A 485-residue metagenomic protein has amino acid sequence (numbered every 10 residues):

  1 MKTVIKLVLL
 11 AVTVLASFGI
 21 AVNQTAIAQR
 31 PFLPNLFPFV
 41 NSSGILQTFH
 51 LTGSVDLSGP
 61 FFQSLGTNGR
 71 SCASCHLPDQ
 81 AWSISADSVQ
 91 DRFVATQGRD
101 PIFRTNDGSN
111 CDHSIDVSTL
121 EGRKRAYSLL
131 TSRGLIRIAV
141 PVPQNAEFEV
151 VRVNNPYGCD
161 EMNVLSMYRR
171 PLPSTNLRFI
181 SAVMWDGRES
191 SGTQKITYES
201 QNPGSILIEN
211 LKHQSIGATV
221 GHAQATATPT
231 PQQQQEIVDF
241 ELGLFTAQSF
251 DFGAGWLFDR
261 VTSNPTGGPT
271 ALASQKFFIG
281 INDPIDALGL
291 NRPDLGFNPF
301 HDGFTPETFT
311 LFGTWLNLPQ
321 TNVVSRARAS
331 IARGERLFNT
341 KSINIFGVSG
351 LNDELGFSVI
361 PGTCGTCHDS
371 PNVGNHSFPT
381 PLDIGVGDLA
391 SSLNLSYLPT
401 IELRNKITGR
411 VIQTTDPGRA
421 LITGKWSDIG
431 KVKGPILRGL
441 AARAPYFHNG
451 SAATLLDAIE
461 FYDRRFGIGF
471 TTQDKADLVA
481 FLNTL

Functional and structural regions predicted by a protein language model:
M1-L9: Bacterial N-terminal signal peptides that target proteins for export
V8-G19: Bacterial N-terminal signal peptides
G19-A26: Membrane-interface motif at the C-terminal end of an N-terminal transmembrane signal
A26-L485: Periplasmic c-type cytochrome electron-transfer domains
